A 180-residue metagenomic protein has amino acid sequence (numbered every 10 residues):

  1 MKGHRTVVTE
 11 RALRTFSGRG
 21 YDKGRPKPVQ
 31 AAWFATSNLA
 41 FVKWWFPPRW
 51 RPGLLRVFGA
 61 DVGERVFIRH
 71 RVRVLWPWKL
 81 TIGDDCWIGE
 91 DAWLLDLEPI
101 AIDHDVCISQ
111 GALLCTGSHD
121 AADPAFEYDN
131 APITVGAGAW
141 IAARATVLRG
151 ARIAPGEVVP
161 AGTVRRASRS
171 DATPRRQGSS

Functional and structural regions predicted by a protein language model:
M1-A60, G138, G156, T173 (+1 more regions): Terminal amphipathic alpha-helical/low-complexity segments used for targeting or macromolecular assembly
E64, R69-H70, L75-W76, G83-D84 (+14 more regions): Left-handed beta-helix
A122-P124: A short acidic, helix-capping loop that chelates divalent metal ions and anchors anionic groups
